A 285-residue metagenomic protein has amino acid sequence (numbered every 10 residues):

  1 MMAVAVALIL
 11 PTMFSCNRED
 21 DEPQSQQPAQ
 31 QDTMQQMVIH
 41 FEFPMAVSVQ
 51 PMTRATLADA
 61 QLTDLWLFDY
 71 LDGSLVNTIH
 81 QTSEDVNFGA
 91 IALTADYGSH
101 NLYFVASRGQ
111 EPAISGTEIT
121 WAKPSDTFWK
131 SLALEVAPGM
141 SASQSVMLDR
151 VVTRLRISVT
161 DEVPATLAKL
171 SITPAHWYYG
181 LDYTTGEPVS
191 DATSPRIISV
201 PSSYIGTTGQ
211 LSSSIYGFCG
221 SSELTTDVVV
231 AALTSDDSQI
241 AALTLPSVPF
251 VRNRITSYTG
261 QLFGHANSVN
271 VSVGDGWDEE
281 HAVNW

Functional and structural regions predicted by a protein language model:
M1-A3: Bacterial N-terminal signal peptides that target proteins for export
L10-M45, N253, S268-W285: Bacterial Sec-dependent N-terminal signal peptides
E19, Q81-D85, G109-S145, D236-H265: Structured interaction patches on ligand/partner-binding surfaces of diverse proteins
Q31, S145-V152, I215-S222: Conserved "repeat-terminator" motif of extracellular CCP/Sushi domains
Q36-H40, W66, N101-Y103, S143-S145 (+4 more regions): Beta-strand secondary-structure signal
F41-A60, S158-T166: Structural motif
T56-G116, T166-R254, H281-W285: Tryptophan-paired
A133-L167, Y258-W285: Compositionally biased low-complexity segments at domain edges in trafficked proteins and select soluble regulators
